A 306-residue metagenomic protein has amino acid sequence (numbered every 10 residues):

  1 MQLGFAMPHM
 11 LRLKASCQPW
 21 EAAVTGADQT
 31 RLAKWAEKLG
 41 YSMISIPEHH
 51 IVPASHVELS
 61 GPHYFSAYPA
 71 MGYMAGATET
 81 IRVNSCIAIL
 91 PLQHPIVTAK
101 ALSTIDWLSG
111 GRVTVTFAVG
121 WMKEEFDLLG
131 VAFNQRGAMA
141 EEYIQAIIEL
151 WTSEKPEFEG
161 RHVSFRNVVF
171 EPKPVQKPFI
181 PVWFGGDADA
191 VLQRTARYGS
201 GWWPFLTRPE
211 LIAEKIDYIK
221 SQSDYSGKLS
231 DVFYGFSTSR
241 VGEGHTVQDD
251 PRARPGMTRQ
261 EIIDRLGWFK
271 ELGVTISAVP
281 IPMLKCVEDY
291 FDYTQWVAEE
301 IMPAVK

Functional and structural regions predicted by a protein language model:
M1, M7-H9, D28, W35-E37 (+2 more regions): An alpha-helical appendage that flanks or caps ligand/catalytic pockets
M1-A77, P178-I180, L284-E288, W296: N-terminal beta1-alpha1-beta2 module of alpha/beta enzyme domains
L3-F5, I44-I46, V83-S85, V113-F117 (+4 more regions): Hydrophobic faces of well-ordered beta-strands that scaffold small-molecule active sites in alpha/beta enzyme cores
P8-M10, H49-I51, A88-L90, A118-M122 (+4 more regions): Active-site beta-loop-alpha junctions enriched in small/polar residues
L13-G26, I87-I96, Q176-D187, H245-Q260: Active-site mouth loops of central-metabolism enzymes
E37-K38, M71-T80, L102, D106-V113 (+3 more regions): Acidic (Asp/Glu)-rich catalytic clusters
V52-E58, S85, P91-Y198, A213 (+2 more regions): Internal, glycine-rich beta/alpha segment that forms the wall or movable "lid" of small-molecule/cofactor binding
E58-F65, I96-S109, P255-T258, Y290-M302: Short, electropositive alpha-helical surface patch
